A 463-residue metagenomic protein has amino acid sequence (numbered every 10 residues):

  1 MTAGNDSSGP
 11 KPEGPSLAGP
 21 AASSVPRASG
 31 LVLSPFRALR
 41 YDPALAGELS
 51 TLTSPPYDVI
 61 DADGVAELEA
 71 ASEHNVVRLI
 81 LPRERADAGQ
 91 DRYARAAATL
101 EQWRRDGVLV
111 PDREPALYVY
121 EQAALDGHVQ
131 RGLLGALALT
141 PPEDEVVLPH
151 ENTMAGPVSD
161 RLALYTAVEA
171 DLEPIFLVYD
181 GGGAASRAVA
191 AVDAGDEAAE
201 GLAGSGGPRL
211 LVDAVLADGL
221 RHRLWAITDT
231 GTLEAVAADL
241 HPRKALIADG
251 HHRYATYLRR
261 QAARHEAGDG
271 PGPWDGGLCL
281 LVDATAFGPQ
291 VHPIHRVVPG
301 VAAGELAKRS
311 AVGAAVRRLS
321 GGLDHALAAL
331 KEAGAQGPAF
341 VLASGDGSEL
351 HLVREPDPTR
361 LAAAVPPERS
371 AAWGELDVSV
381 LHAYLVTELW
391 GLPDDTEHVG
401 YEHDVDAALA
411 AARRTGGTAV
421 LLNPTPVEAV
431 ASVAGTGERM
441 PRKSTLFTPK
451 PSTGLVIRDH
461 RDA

Functional and structural regions predicted by a protein language model:
T2-A463: Surface-exposed, charge/polar-rich loops and edge strands
